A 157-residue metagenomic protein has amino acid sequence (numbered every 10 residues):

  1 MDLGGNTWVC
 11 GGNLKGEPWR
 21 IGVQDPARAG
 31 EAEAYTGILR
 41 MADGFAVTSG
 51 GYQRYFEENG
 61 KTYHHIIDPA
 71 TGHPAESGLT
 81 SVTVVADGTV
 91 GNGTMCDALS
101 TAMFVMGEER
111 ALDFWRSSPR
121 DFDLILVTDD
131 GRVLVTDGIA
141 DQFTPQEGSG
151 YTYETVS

Functional and structural regions predicted by a protein language model:
M1-S157: Mature catalytic core of soluble alpha/beta enzymes
